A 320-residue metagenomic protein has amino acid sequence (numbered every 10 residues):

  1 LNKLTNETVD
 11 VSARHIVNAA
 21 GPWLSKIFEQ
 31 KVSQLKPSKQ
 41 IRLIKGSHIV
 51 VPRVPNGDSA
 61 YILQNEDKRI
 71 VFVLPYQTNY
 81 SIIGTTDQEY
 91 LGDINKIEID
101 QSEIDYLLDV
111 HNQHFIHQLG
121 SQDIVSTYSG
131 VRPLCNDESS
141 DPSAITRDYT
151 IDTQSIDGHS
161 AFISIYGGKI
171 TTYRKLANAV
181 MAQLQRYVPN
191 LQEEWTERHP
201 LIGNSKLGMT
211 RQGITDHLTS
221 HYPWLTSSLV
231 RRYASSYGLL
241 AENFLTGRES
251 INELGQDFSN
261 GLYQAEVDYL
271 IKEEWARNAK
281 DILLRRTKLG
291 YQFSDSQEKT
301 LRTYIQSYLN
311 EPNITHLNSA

Functional and structural regions predicted by a protein language model:
L1-K3: Acidic/polar residues at beta-strand termini and the immediately following turn/coil
T5-H15: Core beta-strand elements of the Rossmann-like FAD/NAD(P) dinucleotide-binding domain in flavoenzyme oxidoreductases
D10-S12, H48, R198: Well-ordered beta-strand positions in beta-sheet-rich domains
A20-L24, S33-P37, V51-N56, Q64-E66 (+2 more regions): C-terminal accessory subdomains/tails of enzymes that are appended
I27-S47: Glycine-rich beta-alpha-beta "Rossmann" dinucleotide-binding loop(s) and their flanking helix/strand
V73: Metal-dependent DNA phosphodiester-chemistry modules and their immediately adjacent helices/loops in DNA-processing
